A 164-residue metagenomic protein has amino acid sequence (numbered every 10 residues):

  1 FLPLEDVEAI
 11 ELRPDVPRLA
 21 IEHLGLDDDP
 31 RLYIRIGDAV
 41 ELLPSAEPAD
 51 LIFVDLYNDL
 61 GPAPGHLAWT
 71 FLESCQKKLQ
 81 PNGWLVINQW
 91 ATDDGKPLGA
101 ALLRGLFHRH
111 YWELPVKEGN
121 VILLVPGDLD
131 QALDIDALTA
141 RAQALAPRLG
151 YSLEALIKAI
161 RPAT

Functional and structural regions predicted by a protein language model:
F1-K77: The AdoMet/dcAdoMet-binding core of the Class I SAM-like
L4-D6, D29-R31, N82, H108-H110 (+1 more regions): A generic structural signal for alpha->beta connector loops
P17, A100, A142: Generic structural marker for isolated residues within well-ordered, non-membrane alpha-helices of soluble domains
L26-D28, T92, Y151, P162: Generic structural "secondary-structure junction" signal
A63, W69-A132: C-terminal substrate-binding/active-site "lid" region of AdoMet-derived donor-dependent transferases
W112, K117-T164: SAM/dcSAM-binding transferase cores
